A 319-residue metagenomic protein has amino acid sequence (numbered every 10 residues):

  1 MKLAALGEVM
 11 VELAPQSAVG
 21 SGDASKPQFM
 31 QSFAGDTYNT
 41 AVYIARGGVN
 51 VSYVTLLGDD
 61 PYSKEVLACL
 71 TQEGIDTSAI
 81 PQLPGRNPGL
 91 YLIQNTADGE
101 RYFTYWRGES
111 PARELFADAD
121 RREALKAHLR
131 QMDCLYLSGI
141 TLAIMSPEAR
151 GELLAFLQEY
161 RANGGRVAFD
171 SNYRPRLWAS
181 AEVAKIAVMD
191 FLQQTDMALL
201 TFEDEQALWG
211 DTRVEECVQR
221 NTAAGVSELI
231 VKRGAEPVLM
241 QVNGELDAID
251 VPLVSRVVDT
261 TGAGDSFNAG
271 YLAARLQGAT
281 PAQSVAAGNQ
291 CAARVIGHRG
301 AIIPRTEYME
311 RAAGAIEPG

Functional and structural regions predicted by a protein language model:
M1-D76: Glycine-rich phosphate/adenosyl-contacting loop at the front of the ribokinase-like
L3-A4, G210-G319: Conserved phosphate-binding/catalytic region of the ribokinase-like
V9, I140, S171, S266: Active-site metal-binding loops of divalent metal-dependent hydrolases
I44, T201, G264: Short, conserved phosphate/pyrophosphate- and ester-handling motifs at nucleotide-, phospho-/glycolipid
N50-I140, R311-G319: Conserved N-terminal subdomain of the carbohydrate kinase-like
A112-R113, L142-G151, P175-E182, L208: Active-site glycine- and acidic-residue-rich loops that bind and position anionic ligands or nucleotide-like cofactors
A162-N163, Y173-L246: Conserved phosphate/ATP/ADP-binding segment of small-molecule kinases
